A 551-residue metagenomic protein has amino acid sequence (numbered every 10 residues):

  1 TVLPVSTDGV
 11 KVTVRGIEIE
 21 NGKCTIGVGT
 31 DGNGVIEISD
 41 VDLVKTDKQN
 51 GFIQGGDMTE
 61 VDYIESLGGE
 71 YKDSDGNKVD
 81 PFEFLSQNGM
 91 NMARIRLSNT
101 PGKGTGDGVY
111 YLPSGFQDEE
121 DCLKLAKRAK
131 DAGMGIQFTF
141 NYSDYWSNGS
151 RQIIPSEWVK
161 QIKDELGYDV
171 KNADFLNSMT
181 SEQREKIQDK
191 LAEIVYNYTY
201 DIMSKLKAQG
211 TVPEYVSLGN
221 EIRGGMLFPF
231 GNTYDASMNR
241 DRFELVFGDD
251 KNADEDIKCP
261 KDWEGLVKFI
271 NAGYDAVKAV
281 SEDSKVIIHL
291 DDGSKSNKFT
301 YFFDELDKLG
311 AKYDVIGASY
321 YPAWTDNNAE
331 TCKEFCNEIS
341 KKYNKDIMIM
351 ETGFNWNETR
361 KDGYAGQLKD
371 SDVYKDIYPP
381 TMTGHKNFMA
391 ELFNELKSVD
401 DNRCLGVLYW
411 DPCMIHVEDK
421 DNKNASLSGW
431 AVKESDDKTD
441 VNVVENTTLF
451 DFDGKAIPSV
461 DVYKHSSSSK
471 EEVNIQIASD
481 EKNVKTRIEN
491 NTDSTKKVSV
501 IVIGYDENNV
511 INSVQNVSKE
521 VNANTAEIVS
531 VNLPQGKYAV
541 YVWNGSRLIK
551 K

Functional and structural regions predicted by a protein language model:
V2-G22, G32-I36, V521-E527: Extracellular carbohydrate recognition and processing domains and analogous Trp-centered ligand-binding platforms
V14-I17, I26, S39-L43, I316: Extracellular beta-strand elements of beta-rich domains used for carbohydrate recognition/degradation or cell-matrix
G29-V44, K550: Extracellular carbohydrate recognition
T30, I488-T492: Asparagine-centered strand-capping/turn motif at beta-strand->loop junctions
K48-F84: Boundary/entry segment of secreted carbohydrate-active catalytic domains
P81-F82, S281-V286, G293-Y374, G384 (+2 more regions): Glycoside hydrolase catalytic-domain groove-lining segments
F84-G248, K258-D262, L266-K285, D291: Substrate-binding cleft and catalytic face of glycoside hydrolase catalytic domains, especially the flexible beta-alpha
Y234-A236, V246, E334, E338 (+4 more regions): Aromatic-rich peripheral "rim/lid" segments of glycoside hydrolase catalytic domains that contact and position glycan
